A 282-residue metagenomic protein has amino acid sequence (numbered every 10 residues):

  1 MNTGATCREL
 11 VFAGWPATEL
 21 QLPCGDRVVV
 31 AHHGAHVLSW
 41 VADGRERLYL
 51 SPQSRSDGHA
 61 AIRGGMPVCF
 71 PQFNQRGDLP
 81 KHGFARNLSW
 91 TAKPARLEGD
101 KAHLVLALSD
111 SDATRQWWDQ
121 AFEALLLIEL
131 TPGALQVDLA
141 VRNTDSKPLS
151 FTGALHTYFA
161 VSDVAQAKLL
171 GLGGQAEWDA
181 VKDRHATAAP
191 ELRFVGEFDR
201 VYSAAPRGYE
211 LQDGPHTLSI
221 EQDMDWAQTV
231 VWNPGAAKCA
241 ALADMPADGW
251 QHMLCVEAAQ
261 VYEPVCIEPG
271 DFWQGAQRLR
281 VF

Functional and structural regions predicted by a protein language model:
M1-P23, H33, S111-R115, E123 (+1 more regions): Beta-strand-rich recognition/accessory modules
T6, F12, P80-T131: Extended, loop-rich substrate-binding clefts of extracytoplasmic carbohydrate-active enzymes
A17-E19, S39, V105, A140 (+1 more regions): Residue-level detector of beta-strand face positions
T18, V28, L104-L106, A124-L126 (+5 more regions): Hydrophobic residues positioned within well-ordered beta-strands of beta-sheet architectures
C24-D26, H36, R45-R47, Q120-F122 (+4 more regions): Short acidic/polar mixed-charge low-complexity motifs
D26-K81: Acidic-aromatic substrate-binding/catalytic surfaces of carbohydrate-active enzymes
A140-D145, V281: Asparagine-centered strand-capping/turn motif at beta-strand->loop junctions
P148-S150, A154-T229: Active-site/ligand-binding surface loops and adjacent short beta/alpha elements that line catalytic pockets across
